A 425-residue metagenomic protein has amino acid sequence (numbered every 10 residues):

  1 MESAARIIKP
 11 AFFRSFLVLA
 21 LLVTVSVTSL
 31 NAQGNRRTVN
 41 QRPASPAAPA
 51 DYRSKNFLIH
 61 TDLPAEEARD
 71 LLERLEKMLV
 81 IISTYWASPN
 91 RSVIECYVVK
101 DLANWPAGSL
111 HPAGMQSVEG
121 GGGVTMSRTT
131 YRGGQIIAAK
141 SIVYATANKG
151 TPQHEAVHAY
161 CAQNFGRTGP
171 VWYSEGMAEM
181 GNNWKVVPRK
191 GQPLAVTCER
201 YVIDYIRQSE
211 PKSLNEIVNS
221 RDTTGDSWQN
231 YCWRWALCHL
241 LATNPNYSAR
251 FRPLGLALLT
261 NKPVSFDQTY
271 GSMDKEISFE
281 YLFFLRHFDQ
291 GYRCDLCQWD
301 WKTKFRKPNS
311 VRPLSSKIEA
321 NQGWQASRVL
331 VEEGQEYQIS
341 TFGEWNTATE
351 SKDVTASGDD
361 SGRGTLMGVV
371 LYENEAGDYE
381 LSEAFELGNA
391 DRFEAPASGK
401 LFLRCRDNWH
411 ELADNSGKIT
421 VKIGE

Functional and structural regions predicted by a protein language model:
M1-L17: Bacterial N-terminal signal peptides that target proteins for export
R14-S26: Bacterial N-terminal signal peptides
L30-G34: Boundary at the C-terminal end of the N-terminal hydrophobic targeting segment
R36-S45, G114-V143, A147, F165-D295: Acidic/His/Gly-enriched intrinsically disordered linker/tail segments that often contain short helix/coil "MoRF-like"
P49-A68, I136-A138: Acidic/histidine-rich, surface-exposed loop or edge segments in extracytoplasmic proteins
L63-P106, Q153, Q163: Zn2+-dependent metallopeptidase catalytic core
Y144-V157, C161: Short alpha-helix carrying the canonical HExxH Zn2+-binding catalytic motif
H287-E425: Gly-Asp-aromatic-enriched flexible segments
